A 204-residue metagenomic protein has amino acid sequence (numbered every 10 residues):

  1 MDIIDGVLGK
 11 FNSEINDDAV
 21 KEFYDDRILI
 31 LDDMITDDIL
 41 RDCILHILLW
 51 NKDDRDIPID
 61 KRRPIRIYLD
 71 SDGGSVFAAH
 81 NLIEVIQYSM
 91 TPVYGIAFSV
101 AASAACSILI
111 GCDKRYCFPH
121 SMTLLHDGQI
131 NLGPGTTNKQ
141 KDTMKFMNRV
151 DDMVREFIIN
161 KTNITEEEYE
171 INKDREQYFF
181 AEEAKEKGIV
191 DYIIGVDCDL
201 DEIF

Functional and structural regions predicted by a protein language model:
M1-F204: Terminal-region recognition feature
